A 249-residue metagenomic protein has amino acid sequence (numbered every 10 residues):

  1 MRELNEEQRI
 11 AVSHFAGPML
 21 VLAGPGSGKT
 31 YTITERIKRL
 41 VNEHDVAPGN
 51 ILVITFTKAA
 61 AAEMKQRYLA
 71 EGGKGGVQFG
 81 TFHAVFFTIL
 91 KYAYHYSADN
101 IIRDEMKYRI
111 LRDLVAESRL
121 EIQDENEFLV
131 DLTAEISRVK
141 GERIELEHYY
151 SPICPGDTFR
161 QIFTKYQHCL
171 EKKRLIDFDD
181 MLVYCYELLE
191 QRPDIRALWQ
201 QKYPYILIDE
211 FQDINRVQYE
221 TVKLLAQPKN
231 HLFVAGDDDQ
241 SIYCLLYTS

Functional and structural regions predicted by a protein language model:
M1-N100, A197: P-loop NTPase Walker
R2-S13, G17-V21, L52, A60 (+1 more regions): Conserved helicase NTPase motor core
A23, V41, I51, G75 (+8 more regions): Short, flexible active-site loop motifs that bind/organize anionic cofactors or intermediates
R39-E43, R67-E71, Y92-A93, L114-S118 (+4 more regions): Active-site catalytic microenvironments for nucleophilic, acid-base chemistry
V46, G73, L120-E121, L175 (+1 more regions): Helix N-cap/coil-helix junction residues
K65-R67, K91, R112, Y219-E220 (+1 more regions): Short amphipathic alpha-helical segments
F82-V85, D131-E135, Y184-C185, K202 (+1 more regions): Short acidic/histidine-centered micro-motifs embedded in hydrophobic/aromatic stretches that mark compact functional
Y94-D180, Y203: ATP-hydrolysis module of ASCE/P-loop NTPase motor domains, specifically the Walker B Asp-Glu catalytic pair
